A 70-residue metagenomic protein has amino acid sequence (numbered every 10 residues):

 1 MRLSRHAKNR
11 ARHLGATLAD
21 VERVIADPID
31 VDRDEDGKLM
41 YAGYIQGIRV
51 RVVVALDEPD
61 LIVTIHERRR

Functional and structural regions predicted by a protein language model:
M1-R70: Ribonuclease/tRNase effector modules and their secretory precursors
